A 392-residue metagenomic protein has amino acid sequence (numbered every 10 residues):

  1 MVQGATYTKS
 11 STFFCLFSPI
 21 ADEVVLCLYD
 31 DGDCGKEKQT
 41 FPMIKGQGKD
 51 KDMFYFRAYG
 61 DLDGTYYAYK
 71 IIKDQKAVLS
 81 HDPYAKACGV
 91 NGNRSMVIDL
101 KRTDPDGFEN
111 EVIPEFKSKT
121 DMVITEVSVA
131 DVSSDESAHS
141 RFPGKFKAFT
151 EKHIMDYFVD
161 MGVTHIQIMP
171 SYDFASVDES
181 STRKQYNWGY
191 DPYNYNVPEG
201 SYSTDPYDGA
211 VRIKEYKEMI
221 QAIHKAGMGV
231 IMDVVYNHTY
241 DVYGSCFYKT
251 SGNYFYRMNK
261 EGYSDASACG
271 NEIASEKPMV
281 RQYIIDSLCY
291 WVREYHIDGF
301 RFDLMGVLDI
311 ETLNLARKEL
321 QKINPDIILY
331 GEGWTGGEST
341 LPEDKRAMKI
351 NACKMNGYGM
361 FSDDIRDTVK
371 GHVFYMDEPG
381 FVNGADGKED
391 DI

Functional and structural regions predicted by a protein language model:
M1-K9, K36-T40, G46-G144: The feature marks proteins involved in alpha-glucan
S10-F14: Structural beta-strand segments of beta-rich domains
F17-E23: Short proline/glycine-enriched turn/loop motifs at strand-loop junctions of beta-rich domains
V25-C27: Beta-strand signatures of extracellular beta-sandwich domains
T65-F116, S176-D191, A226, G244-G262 (+2 more regions): Core domains of carbohydrate- and sulfate-ester-processing enzymes
N91, S95-R102, R317-I392: Conserved alpha/beta catalytic core and glycan-binding cleft of carbohydrate-active enzymes
S128-K152, D156-Y295, M305, T312-N324 (+1 more regions): Substrate-binding/active-site clefts of carbohydrate-active enzymes
